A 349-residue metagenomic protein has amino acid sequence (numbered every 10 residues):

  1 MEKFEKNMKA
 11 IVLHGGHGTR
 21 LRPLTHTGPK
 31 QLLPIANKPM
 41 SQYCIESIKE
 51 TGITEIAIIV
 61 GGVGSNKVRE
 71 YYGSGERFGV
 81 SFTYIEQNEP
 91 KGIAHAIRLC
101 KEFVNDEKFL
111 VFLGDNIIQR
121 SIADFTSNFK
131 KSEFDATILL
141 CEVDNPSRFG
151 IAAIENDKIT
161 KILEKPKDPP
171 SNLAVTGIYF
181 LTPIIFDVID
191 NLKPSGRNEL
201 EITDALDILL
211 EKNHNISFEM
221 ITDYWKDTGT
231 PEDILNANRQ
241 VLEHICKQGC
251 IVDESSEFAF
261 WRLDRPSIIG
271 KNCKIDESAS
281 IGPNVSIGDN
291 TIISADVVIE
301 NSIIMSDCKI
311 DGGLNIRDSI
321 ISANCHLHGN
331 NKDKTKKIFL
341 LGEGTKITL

Functional and structural regions predicted by a protein language model:
M1-V12, R20-P23, P34, K38-L113 (+6 more regions): Conserved N-terminal catalytic core of the sugar/cofactor nucleotidyltransferase
E2-E5, I184, N191-L349: Left-handed beta-helix
G16, D115, E142, T230: Active-site glycine-centered loops adjacent to acidic/histidine catalytic or metal-binding residues that shape
G16, V63, P183-I184, E232: Alpha-helix/helix-capping structural signal
L32, A152-I154, F218: A structural signal for short hydrophobic beta-strand segments in well-ordered beta-sheet cores
P34, Y179-F180, T228: Short aromatic/basic micro-patch
G73-G79, I154, D207-L210: Short, conserved catalytic or adaptor-binding loops enriched in Gly and charged residues
I118-K193: Conserved core of the sugar-phosphate nucleotidyltransferase
